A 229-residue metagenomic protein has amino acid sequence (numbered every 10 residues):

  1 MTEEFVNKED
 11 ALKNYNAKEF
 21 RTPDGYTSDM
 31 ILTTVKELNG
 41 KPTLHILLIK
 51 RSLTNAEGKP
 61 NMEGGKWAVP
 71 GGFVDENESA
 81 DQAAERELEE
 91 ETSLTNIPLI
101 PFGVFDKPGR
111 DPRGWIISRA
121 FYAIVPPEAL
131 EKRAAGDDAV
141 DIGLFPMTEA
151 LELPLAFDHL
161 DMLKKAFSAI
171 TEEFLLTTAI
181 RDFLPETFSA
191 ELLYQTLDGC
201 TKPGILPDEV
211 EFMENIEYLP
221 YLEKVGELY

Functional and structural regions predicted by a protein language model:
D10-A68, D81: N-terminal strand-loop-strand
R21, F105-I117: Acidic pyrophosphate-coordinating catalytic loop
G25, G64, D81, N96 (+2 more regions): Short connector loops at helix/strand junctions that flank enzyme active sites, especially segments positioning acidic
G40-T43, L47-L48, T92, Y194 (+2 more regions): Core subunits and conserved enzymes of cellular information-processing and envelope-translocation systems across
V69-I100, F121, L193: The catalytic Nudix box helix
T95-G103, L206-V210: A short coil-to-beta-strand element that immediately follows conserved catalytic motifs
A120-A123, E131-I170, F183-L197, V210-Y218: NUDIX/MutT-family hydrolases
G204-G226: Charge-enriched amphipathic alpha-helical scaffolds
